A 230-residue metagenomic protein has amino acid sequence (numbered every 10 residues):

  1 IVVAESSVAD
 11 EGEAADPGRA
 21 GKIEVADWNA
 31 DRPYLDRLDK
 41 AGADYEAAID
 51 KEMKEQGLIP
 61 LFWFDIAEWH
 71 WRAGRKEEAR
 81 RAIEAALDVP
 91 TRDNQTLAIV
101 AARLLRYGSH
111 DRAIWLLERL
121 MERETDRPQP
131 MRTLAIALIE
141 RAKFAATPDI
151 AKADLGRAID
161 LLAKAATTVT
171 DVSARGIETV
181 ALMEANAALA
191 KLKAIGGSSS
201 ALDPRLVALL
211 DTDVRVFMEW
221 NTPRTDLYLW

Functional and structural regions predicted by a protein language model:
D50, E84, E118, G156 (+1 more regions): Alpha-solenoid helical repeat scaffolds
K54, L87-D88, R119-E122, T167: Conserved structural position within tetratricopeptide repeats
G57, T91-R92, T125, T170: Short coil turns that delineate tetratricopeptide repeat
L61-D65, Q95-I99, W115, Q129-T133 (+1 more regions): Alpha-solenoid helical repeat scaffolds
D65-I66, H70, I99-V100, L104 (+3 more regions): Structural register within alpha-helical repeat arrays
L189-W230: Intrinsic-disorder/low-complexity signal
